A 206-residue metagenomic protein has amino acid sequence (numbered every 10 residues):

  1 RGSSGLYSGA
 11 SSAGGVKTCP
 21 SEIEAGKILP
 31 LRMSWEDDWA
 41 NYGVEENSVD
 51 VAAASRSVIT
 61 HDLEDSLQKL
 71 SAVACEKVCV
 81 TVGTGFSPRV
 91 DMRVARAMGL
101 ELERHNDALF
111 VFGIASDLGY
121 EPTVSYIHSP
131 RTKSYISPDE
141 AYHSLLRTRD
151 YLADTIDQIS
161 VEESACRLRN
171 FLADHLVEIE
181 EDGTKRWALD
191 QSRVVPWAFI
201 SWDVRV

Functional and structural regions predicted by a protein language model:
R1-Y42: Class I SAM-dependent methyltransferase SAM/SAH-binding core
G26, N47, A72-V73, R193: Structured loop/turn residues at beta-strand edges in well-structured enzyme cores
E36-D65, S71, T84: A short SAM/SAH-binding and catalytic strip from SAM-dependent methyltransferases
S71-A72, D117: Solvent-exposed polar/charged
A74-R93: Conserved beta-strand signature within the Rossmann-like core of class I S-adenosyl-L-methionine
R96-A108, K133, D154-Q158: Acceptor-substrate binding/catalytic loop of class I
E103-S125, T148: Short alpha-helix
T123-V206: Conserved Class I S-adenosyl-L-methionine
